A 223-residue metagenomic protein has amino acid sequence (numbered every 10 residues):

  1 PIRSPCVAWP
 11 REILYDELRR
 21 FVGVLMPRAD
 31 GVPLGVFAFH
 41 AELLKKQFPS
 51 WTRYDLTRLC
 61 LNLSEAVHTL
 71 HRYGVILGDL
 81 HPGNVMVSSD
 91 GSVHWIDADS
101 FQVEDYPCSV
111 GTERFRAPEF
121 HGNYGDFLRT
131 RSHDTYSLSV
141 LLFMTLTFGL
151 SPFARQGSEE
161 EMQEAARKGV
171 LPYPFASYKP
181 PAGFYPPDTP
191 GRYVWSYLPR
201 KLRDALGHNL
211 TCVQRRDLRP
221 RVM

Functional and structural regions predicted by a protein language model:
P1-V7: Structural motif at the C-terminus of the N-lobe alphaC helix and the adjacent alphaC-beta4 loop of the Hanks-type
V7-L59: Conserved structural core of kinase catalytic domains
V67-S88: Catalytic-loop of the protein kinase fold
G83-F120: Activation segment/activation loop of eukaryotic-type protein kinase catalytic domains
F120-S132: Conserved end of the kinase activation segment
L142-R203: Conserved C-lobe activation region of Hanks-type protein kinase-like domains
W195-Y197, N209-V222: A conserved short helix/loop substructure at the end of the activation segment of eukaryotic-like protein kinase domains
